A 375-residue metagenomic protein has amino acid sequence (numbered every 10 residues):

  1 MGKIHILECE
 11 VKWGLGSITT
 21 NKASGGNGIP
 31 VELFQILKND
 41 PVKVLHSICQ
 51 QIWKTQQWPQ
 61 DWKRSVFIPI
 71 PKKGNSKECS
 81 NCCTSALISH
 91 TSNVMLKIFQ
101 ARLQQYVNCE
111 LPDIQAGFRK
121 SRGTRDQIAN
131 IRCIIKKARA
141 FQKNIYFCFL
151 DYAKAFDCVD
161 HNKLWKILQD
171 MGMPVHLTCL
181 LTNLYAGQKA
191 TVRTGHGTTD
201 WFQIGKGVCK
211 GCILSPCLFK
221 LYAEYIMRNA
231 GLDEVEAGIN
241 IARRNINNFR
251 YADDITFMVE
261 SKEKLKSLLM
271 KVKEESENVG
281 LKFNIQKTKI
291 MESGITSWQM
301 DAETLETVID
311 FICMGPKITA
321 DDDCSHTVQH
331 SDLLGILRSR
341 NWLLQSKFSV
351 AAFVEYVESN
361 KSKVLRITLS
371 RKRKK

Functional and structural regions predicted by a protein language model:
G2-Y222: Conserved pre-catalytic core of RNA-dependent polymerases
A23, Y146-F149, R193, C209 (+5 more regions): Beta-strand cores of modular interaction/reader domains in eukaryotic scaffold and signaling proteins, especially PDZ
V66, L184, T288-I295, S349-F353: A glycine-rich phosphate-binding loop feature that marks nucleotide/adenosyl-phosphate handling sites
E78-S80, A140-Q142, N245-R250, T307-D310: Short, flexible turn/loop "capping" segments at secondary-structure junctions
F99-Q115, L221-A252, T256: Active-site palm subdomain of RNA-directed nucleic acid polymerases
K154-M171, V208, F249-N278, S293-T296 (+1 more regions): Catalytic palm subdomain of template-directed nucleic-acid polymerases, centered on the conserved carboxylate motif
H196, K282-I309: Short, conserved micro-motifs composed of acidic
A302-R371: Basic, alpha-helical interaction scaffolds
